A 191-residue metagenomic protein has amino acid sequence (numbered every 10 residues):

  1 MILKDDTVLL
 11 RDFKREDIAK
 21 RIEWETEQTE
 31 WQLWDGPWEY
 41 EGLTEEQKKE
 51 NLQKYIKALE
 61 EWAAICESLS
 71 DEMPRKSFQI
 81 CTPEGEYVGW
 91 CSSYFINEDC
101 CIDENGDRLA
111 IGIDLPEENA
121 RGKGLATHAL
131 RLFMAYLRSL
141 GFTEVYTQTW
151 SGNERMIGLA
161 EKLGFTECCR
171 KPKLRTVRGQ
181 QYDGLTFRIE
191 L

Functional and structural regions predicted by a protein language model:
M1-N119, Q180-L191: GNAT-family acyltransferases
K20, A110, H128, E144 (+1 more regions): Amphipathic alpha-helical recognition patches that constitute DNA-binding helices
Y40, G152, R175: Positions that flank functional sites
E98, Y146-T149, T166-D183: Conserved catalytic-core motifs of GNAT/GCN5-like acyltransferases
P116, T147-I157: Conserved beta-strand-loop-alpha-helix junction that forms the acyl-donor binding cleft
N119-A120, R175: PDZ/PDZ-like domain micro-motif
G122-S139, E154-K162: Conserved acetyl-CoA-binding loop-helix of GNAT-fold acetyltransferases
